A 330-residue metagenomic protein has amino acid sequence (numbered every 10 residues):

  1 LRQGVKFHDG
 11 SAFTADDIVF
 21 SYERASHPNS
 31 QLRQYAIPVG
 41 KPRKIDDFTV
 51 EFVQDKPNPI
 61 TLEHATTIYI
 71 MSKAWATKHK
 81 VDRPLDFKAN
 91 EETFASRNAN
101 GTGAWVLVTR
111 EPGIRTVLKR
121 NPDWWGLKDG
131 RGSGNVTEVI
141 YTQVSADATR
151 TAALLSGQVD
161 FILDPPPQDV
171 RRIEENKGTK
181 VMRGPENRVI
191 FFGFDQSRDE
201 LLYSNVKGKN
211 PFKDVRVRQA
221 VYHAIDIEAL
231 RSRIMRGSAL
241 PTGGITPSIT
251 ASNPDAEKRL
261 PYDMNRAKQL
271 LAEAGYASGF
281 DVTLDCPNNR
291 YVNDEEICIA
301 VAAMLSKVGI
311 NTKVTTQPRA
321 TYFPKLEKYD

Functional and structural regions predicted by a protein language model:
R2-Q34, G40-K44, S96, A104-I234 (+1 more regions): Extracytoplasmic/periplasmic ligand-capture domains
K6-F7, N58-T61, F161, P241: Primarily extracytoplasmic ectodomains and periplasmic/lumenal surface modules that are beta-strand-rich
Q34-P84: Surface-exposed binding/hinge segments that line and control ligand-binding clefts or catalytic entry sites
Y69, Q143, L240-P241: C-terminal, low-ordered peptide segments at domain boundaries
A76-H79, R236-E257: Mature extracytoplasmic/periplasmic domains
F87-E92: Short Pro/Gly-enriched beta-strand edge/turn motifs at strand-loop
